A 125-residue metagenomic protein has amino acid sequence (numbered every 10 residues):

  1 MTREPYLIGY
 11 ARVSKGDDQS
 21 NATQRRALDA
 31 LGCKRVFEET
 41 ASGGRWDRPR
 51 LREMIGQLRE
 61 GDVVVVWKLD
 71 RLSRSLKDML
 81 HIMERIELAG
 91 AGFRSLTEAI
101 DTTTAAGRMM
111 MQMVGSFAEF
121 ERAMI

Functional and structural regions predicted by a protein language model:
M1-I125: Short, structured surface patches at the beginning of a domain
